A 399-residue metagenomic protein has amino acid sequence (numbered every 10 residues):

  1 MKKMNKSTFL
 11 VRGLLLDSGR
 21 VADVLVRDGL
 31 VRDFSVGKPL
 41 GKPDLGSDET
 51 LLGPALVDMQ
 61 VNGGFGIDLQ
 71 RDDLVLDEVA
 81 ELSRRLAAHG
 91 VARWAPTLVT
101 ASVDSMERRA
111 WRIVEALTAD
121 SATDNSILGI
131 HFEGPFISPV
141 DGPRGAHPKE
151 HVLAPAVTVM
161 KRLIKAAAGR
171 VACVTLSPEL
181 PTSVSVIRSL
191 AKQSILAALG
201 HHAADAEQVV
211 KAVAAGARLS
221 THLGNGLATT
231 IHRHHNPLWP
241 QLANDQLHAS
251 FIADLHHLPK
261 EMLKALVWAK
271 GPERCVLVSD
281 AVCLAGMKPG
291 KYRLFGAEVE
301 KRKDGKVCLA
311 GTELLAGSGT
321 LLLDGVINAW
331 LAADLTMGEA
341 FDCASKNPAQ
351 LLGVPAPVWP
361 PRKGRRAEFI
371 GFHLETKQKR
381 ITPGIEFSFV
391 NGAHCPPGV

Functional and structural regions predicted by a protein language model:
M1-L40, E375-K377, G392-H394: N-terminal metal-binding scaffold of metallo-dependent hydrolase/deaminase domains
K3-R12, P39-D73, V79-A80, R84 (+1 more regions): Replace "His-x-His-based motif
L51-L52, M59, R71-N125, E150-A166 (+1 more regions): Alpha-helical scaffold segments that flank or form the walls of functional sites
N62, I67, R84-A95, S138-A168 (+5 more regions): Active-site gating loops and adjacent loop-to-helix segments of metal-dependent hydrolytic enzymes
N62-F65, A80-R109, N125-S138, A167-E179 (+4 more regions): Divalent metal-dependent hydrolysis catalytic cores, especially in the metallo-beta-lactamase
F132, L190, S220, A329 (+1 more regions): Conserved, mostly hydrophobic/aromatic
V157, K161-K288: Active-site core of metal-dependent hydrolases
P237-S250, V267-S279, L284-F372: His/Asp/Glu-enriched, well-ordered alpha-helical/loop segment that forms or immediately abuts the divalent-metal
